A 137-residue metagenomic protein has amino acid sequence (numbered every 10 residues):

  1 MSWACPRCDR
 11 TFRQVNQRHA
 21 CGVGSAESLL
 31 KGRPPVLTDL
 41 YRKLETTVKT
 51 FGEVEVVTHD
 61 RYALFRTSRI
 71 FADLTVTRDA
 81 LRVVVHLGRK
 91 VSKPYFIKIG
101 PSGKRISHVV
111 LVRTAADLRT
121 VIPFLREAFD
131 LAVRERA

Functional and structural regions predicted by a protein language model:
M1-A137: Charge-dense, helix-prone N-terminal extensions
